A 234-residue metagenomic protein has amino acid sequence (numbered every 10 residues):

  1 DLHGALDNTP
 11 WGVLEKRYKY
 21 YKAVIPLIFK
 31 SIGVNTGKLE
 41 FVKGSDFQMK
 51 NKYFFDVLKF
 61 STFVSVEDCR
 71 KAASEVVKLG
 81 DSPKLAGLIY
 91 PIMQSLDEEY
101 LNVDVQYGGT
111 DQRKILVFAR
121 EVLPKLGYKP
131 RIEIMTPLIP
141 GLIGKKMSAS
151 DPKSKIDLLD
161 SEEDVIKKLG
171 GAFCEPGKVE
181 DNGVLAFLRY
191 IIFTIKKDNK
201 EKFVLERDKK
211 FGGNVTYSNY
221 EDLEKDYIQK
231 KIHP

Functional and structural regions predicted by a protein language model:
D1, N35, E40-K43, D157 (+1 more regions): Poly-acidic low-complexity segments
D1-N8: RNase H catalytic domain
G4, K71-A72, S148, K167: Generic signal for short, ordered secondary-structure residues within or immediately flanking folded domains
G4, V105, K155: Short, flexible active-site loop motifs that bind/organize anionic cofactors or intermediates
T9-G12, M147: Short low-complexity, flexible loop/linker segments enriched in glycine and/or proline with clustered acidic
W11-M135: Divalent-metal (Mg2+/Mn2+/Ca2+)-assisted nucleotide/phosphate chemistry catalytic cores
S95, L101, R113-P234: Conserved nucleotide- and phosphate/pyrophosphate-binding catalytic cores in adenylate/nucleotidyl-handling enzymes
